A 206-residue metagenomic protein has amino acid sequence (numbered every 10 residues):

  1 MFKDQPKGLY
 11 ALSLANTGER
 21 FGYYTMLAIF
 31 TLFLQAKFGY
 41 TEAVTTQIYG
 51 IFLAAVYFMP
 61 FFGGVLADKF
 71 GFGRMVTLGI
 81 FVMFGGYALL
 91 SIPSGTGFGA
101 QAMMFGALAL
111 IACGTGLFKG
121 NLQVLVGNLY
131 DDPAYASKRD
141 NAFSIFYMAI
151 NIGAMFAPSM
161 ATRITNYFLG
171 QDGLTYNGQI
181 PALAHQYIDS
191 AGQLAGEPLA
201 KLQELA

Functional and structural regions predicted by a protein language model:
M1-Y23: Cytosolic juxtamembrane N-terminal segment immediately preceding the first transmembrane helix of multi-pass
T17, G86, G99-N121: Hydrophobic core of transmembrane alpha-helices in multi-pass small-molecule transporters, especially MFS/SLC-type
M26-V44, I48, N166: Short amphipathic helix-loop junctions that connect adjacent transmembrane helices in Major Facilitator Superfamily/SLC
G50-D68, M155-A157: Central cavity-lining transmembrane alpha-helices of secondary-active solute carriers, predominantly the Major
V56, D140-L169, P181-D189, A206: Glycine-rich segments within core transmembrane alpha-helices of 12-TM secondary carriers
D68-M83, S137: Cytoplasmic membrane-interface "Motif A"-like loop-to-helix N-cap segments of 12-TM Major Facilitator Superfamily
G79-Q101: C-terminal ends and interior cores of transmembrane alpha-helices in multi-pass membrane transporters/permeases
